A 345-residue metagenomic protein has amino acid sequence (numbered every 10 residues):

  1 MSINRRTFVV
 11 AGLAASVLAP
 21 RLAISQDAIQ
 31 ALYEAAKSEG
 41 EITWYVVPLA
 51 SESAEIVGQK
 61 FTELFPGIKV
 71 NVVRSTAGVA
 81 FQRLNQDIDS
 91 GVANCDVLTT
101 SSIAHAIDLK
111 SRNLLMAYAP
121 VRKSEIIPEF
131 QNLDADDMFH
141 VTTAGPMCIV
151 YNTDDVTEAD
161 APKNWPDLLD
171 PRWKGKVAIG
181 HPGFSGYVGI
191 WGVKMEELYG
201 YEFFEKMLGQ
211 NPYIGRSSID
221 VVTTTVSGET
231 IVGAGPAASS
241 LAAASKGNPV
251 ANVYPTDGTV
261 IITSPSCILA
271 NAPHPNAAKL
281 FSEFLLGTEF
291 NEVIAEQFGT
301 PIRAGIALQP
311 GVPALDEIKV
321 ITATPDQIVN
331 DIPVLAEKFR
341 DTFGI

Functional and structural regions predicted by a protein language model:
T7-S25: N-terminal export signals
S25-T43, D170-K174: Immediate post-signal peptide segment of exported/extracytoplasmic ligand-binding proteins
W44-G58, V70-N85, A93-E229: Extracytoplasmic ligand-binding site segments that recognize negatively charged/polar headgroups
A104-D108, I231-P249: A ligand-binding cleft/hinge motif common to bilobed small-molecule-binding domains
G145, E205-L208, I214-G215, K246-A272: Periplasmic-binding protein-like
V150-D155, G192-V193, I262-H274, V293-I294: A bilobed periplasmic-binding-protein/Venus flytrap-type ligand-binding module shared by bacterial periplasmic
W173-G183, L285-L308: Periplasmic-binding protein-like
F290, P310-I345: Extracellular/periplasmic bilobal clamshell ligand-binding domains
